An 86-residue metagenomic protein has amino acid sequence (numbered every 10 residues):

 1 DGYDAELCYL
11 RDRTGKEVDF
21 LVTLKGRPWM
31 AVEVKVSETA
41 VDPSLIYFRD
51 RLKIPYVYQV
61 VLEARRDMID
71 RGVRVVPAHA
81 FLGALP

Functional and structural regions predicted by a protein language model:
D1-P86: A cross-kingdom feature that marks ATP-driven nucleic-acid transaction machinery
